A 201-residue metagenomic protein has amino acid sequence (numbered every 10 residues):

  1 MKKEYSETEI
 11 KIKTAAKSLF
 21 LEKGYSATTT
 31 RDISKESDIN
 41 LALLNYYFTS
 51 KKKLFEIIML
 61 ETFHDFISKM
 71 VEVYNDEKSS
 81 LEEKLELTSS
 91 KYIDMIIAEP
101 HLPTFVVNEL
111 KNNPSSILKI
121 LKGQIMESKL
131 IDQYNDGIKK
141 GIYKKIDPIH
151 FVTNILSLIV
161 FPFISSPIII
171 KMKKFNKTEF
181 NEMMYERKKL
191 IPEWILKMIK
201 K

Functional and structural regions predicted by a protein language model:
T8-K17, I33, I58-F66, L130: Generic hydrophobic, amphipathic alpha-helix propensity
K11, L19-K53, I57-I58: Helix-turn-helix
I58-K84, L121, I125-E127, Q133-D136: Amphipathic alpha-helical linker/stalk segments
E72-H101, K140, K145-I155, K201: Hydrophobic alpha-helical connector segments
S89-Y92, V106-E109, I155, I159 (+1 more regions): Short alpha-helical scaffolding segments that buttress acidic/His motifs in well-ordered protein cores
D94-I131, H150, K177-M184: Short secondary-structure transition hinges
A98, S128-K140, K144, S157-K201: C-terminal peripheral helix-coil segments that are non-catalytic and often amphipathic
